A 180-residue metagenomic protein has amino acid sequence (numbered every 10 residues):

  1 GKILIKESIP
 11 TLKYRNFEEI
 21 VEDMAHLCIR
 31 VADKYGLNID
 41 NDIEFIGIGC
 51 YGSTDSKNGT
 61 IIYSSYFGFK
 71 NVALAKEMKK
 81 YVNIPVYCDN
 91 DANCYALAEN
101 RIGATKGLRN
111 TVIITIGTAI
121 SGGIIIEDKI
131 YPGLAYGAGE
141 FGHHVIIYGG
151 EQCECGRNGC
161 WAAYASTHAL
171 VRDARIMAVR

Functional and structural regions predicted by a protein language model:
G1-K2, S53: Short connector loops/turns at beta-strand edges and beta->alpha or beta->beta junctions
K2-E19, Y81, Y87-D89, R101-R180: Glycine/GP-enriched mid-protein hinge/lid loop-to-helix segment characteristic of carbohydrate kinases
S8-A25, I29, D33, L37 (+2 more regions): Glycine-rich phosphate-binding loop and adjoining helix at the ATP-binding site of ATP-dependent phosphoryl-transfer
Y51-T54, G117-A119: Short glycine-rich anion-binding loops that position phosphate/pyrophosphate groups of nucleotides and phosphorylated
